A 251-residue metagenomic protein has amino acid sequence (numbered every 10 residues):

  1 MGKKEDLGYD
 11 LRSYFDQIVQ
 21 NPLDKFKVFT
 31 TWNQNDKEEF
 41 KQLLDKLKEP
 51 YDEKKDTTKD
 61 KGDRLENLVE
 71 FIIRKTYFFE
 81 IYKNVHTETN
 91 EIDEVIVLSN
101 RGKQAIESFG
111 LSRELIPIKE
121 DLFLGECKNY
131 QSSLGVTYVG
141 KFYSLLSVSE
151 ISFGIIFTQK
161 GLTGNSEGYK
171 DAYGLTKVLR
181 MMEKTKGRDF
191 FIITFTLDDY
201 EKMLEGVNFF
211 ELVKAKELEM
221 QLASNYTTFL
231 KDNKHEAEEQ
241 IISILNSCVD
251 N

Functional and structural regions predicted by a protein language model:
M1-N251: Mixed-charge (Asp/Glu-Lys/Arg
